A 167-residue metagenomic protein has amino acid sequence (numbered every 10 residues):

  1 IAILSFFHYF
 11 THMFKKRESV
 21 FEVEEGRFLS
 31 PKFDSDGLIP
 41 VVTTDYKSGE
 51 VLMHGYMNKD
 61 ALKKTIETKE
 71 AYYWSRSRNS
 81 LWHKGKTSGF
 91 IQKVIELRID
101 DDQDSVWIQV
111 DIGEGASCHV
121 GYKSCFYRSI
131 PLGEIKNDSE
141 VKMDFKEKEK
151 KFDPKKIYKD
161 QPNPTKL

Functional and structural regions predicted by a protein language model:
F14-L38, K47, M57, A61-K64 (+1 more regions): C-terminal binding/interaction regions
V41-T43: Generic short beta-strand
E50-V51: Hydrophobic "anchor" residues
